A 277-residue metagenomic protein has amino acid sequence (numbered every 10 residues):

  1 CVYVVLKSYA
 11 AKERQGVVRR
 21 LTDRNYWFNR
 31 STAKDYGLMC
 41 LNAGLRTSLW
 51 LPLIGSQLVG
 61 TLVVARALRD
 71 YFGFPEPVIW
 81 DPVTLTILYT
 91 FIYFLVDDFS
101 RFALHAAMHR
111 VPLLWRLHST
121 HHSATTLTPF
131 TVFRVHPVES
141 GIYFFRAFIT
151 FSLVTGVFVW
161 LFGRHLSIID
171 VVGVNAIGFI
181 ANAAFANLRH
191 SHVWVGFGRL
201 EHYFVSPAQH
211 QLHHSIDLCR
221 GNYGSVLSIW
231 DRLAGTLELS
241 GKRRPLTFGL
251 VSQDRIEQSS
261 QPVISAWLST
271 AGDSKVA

Functional and structural regions predicted by a protein language model:
C1-Y71, Y89-R101: Specific transmembrane helices
Q15, Q57, Q209-Q211, Q253 (+1 more regions): Residue-identity detector for glutamine
G16-R20, W27, S31, V78 (+4 more regions): Coil-to-alpha-helix initiation sites in intrinsically disordered, low-complexity, charged segments
M39, L233, A266-T270: Residues that form generic nucleotide/phosphate-binding pockets
L41-L53, G60-A65, E76-T247: Membrane-embedded catalytic scaffold of the fatty acid hydroxylase/desaturase
D170, R244-A277: A membrane-cytosol interface segment of integral membrane proteins
